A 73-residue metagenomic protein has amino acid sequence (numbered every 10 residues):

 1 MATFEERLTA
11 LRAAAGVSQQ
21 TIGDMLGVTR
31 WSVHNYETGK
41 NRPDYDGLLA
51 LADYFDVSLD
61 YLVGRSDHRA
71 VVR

Functional and structural regions predicted by a protein language model:
M1-A14: A short, Lys/Arg-rich alpha-helix, primarily the initiator
R7, S18, D44-G47, S58: Residues that mark the N-terminal boundary/hinge immediately upstream of a DNA-recognition element
A13, D24, D53: Alpha-helical residues within the helix-turn-helix
G16-N35: Short alpha-helical DNA-recognition segment
G27, D46-Y61: DNA major-groove recognition helix of helix-turn-helix/homeodomain DNA-binding modules
D53, V63-R73: Short, charged recognition helix plus adjacent turn of helix-turn-helix-like nucleic-acid-binding domains
